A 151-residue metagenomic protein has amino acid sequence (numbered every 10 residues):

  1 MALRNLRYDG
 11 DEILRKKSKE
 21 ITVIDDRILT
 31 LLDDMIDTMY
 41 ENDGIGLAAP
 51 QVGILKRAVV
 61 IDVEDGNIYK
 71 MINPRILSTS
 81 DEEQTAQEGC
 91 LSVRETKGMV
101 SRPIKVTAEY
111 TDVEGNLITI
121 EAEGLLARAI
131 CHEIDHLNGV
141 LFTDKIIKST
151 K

Functional and structural regions predicted by a protein language model:
M1-K151: Positively charged
